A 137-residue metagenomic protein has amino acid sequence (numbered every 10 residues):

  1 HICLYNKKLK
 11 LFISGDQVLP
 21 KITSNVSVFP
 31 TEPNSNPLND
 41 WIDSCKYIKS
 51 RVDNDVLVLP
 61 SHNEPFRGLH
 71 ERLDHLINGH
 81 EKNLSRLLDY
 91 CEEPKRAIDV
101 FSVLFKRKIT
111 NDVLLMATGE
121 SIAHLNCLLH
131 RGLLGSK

Functional and structural regions predicted by a protein language model:
H1-L84: Metallo-beta-lactamase
S85-K137: C-terminal regulatory/interaction regions
